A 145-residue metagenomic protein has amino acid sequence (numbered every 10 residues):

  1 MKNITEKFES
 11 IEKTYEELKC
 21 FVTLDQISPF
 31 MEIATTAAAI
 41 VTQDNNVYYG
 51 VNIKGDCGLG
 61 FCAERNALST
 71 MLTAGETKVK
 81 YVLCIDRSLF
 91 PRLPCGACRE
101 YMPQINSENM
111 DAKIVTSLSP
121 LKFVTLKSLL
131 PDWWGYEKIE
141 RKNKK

Functional and structural regions predicted by a protein language model:
M1-S28, E76-K145: C-terminal binding/interaction regions
V22-M31, G58-C62: Short N-terminal helix-initiation segments at or just after the protein's N-terminus
E32-T42: Short beta-strand scaffold segments in enzyme catalytic cores
N46-V47: Hydrophobic "anchor" residues
V51-R65: Compact, glycine-rich, soluble single-domain proteins
C62, N66, A97-E100: Short amphipathic alpha-helical face segments that pack within enzyme cores and frequently flank/anchor catalytic
A63-L83: Short, solvent-exposed cationic patches
